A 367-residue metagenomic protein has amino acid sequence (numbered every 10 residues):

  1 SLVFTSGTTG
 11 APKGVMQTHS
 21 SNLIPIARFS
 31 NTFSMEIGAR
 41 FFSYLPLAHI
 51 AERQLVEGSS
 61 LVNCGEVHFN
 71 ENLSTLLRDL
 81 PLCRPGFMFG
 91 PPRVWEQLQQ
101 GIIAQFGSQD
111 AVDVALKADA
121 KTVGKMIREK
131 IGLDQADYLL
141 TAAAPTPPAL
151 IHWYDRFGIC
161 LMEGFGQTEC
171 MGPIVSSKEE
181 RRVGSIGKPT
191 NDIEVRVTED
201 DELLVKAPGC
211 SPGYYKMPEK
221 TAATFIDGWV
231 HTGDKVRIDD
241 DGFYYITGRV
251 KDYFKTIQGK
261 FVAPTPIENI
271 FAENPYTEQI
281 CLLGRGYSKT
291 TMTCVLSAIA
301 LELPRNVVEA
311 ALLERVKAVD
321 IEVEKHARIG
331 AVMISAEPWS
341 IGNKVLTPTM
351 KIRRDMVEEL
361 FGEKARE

Functional and structural regions predicted by a protein language model:
S1-I26: Conserved AMP-binding A3 loop
L23-R40, L47-M126, G132-Q135: Conserved AMP-binding/adenylation subdomain of ANL enzymes
G86-G90, Q100-R181, E194, T277-E278: Gly/Ser/Thr-rich phosphate-binding loop
N191-T256, E273: Conserved ATP-binding/catalytic segment of the ANL
C210, F225, F243-A272, I299-V307 (+3 more regions): Adenylate-forming
K235, D240, E273-I299: C-terminal boundary motif of the adenylate-forming
Q279-C281, K317-E367: Conserved C-terminal "lid"/linker of ANL adenylate-forming enzymes
R285-L303, I321-A336: Conserved loop-to-beta-strand segment in the C-terminal subdomain of adenylate-forming
